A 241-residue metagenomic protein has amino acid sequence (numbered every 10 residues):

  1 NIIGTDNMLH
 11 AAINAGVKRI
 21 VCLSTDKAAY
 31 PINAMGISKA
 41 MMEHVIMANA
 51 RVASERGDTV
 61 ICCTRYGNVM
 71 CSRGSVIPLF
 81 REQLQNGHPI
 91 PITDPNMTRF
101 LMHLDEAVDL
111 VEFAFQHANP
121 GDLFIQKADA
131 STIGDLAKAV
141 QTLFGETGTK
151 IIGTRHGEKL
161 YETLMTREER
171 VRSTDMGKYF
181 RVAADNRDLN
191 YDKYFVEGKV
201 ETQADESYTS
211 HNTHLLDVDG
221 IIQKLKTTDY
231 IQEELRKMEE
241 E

Functional and structural regions predicted by a protein language model:
N1-T59, C63, E239-E241: N-terminal Rossmann-like NAD(P)+-binding domain of SDR-like oxidoreductases, especially those catalyzing
N14, A48-E241: Strand-loop microenvironment adjacent to phosphate/nucleotide-handling motifs in alpha/beta enzyme folds
